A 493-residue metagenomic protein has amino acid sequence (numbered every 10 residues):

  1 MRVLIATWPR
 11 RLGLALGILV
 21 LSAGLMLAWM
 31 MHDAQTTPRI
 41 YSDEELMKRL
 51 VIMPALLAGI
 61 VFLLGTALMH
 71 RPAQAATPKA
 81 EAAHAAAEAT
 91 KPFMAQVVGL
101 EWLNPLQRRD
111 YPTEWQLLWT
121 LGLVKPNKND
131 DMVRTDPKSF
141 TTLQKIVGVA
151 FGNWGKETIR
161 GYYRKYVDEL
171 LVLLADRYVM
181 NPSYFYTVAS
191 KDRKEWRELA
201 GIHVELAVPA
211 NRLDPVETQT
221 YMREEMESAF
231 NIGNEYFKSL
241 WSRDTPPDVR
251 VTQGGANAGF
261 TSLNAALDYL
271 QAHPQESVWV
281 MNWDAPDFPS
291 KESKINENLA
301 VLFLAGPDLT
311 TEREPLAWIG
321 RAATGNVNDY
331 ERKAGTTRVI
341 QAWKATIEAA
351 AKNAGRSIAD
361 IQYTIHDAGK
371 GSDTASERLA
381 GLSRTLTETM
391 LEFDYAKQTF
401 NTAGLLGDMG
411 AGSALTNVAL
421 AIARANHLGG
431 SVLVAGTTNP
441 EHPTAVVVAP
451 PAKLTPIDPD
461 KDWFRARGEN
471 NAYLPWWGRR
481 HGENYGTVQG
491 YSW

Functional and structural regions predicted by a protein language model:
M1-P289, K294-E297, V301, A305-W493: Conserved "HGTGT" condensation-loop signature of ketosynthase/thiolase-family condensing enzymes that catalyze
